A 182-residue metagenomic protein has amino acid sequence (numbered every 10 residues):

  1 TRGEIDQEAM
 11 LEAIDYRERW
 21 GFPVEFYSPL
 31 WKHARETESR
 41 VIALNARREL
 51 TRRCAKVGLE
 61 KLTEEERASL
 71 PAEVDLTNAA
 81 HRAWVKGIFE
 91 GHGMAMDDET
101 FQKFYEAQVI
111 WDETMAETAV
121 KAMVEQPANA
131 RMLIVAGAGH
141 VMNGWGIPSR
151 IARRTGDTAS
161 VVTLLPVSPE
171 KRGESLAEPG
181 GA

Functional and structural regions predicted by a protein language model:
T1-A122: A substrate-binding/cap region within the structured catalytic cores of diverse enzymes
A34, R131-A136: Beta-strand elements within well-structured catalytic alpha/beta cores of enzymes that handle phosphate/sulfate esters
R40-N45, I134-V135, V161-T163: A structural signal for short, well-ordered beta-strand segments and their strand-loop junctions that often border
A107, W111, A136-N143: Short amphipathic alpha-helical interaction segments
E117, M123-Q126, A130, G139-A182: C-terminal regions of proteins
